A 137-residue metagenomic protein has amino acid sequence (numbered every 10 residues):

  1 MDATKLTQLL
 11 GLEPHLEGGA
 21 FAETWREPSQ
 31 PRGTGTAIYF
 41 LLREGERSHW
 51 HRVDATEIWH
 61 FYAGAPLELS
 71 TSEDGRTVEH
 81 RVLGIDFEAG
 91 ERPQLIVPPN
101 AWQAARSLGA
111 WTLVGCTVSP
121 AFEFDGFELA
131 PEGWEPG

Functional and structural regions predicted by a protein language model:
M1-I96, W102-A105, G109-T112, C116-G137: Non-catalytic, conserved peripheral segments adjacent to functional cores
